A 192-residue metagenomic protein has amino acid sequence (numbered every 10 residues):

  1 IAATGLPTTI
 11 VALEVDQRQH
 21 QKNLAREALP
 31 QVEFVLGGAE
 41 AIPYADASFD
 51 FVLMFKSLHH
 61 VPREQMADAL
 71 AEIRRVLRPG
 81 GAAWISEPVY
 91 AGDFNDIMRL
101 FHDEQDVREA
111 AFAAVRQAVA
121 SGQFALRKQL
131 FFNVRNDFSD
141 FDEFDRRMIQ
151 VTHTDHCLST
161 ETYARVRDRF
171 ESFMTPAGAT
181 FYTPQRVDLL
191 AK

Functional and structural regions predicted by a protein language model:
I1-I42: Class I SAM-dependent methyltransferase SAM/SAH-binding core
T9, G80-A82: Short glycine-centered segments of the SAM/dcSAM-binding site in methyltransferase folds
E40-V52: A short acidic, Gly/Pro-enriched loop at the edge of an enzyme's catalytic core that lines a small-molecule cofactor
Y44, R108-R127: Active-site capping/gating segments
D50-Q65: A short SAM/SAH-binding and catalytic strip from SAM-dependent methyltransferases
A67-P79: A short glycine-rich, Lys/Arg-flanked "PGG" loop and its adjoining helix->strand segment in the class I
A82-A110: Conserved class I S-adenosyl-L-methionine
S121-K192: Conserved Class I S-adenosyl-L-methionine
